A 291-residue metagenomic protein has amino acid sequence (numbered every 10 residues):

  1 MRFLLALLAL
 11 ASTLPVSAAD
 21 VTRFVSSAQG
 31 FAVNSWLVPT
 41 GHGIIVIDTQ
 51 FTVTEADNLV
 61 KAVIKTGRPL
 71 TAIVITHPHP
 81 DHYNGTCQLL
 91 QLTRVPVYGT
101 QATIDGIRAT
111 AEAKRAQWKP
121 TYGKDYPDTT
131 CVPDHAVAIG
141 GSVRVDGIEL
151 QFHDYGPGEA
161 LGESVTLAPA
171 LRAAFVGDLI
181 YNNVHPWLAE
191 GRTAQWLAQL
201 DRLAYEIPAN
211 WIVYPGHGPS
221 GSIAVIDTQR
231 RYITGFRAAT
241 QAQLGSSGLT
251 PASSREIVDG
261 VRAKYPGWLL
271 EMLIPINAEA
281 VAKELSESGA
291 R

Functional and structural regions predicted by a protein language model:
M1-F3: Positively charged n-region of N-terminal signal peptides that target proteins for export
T13-P15: N-terminal signal peptide c-region/cleavage motif recognized by signal peptidases
A19-K65, P69, S164-G177: Conserved beta-strand hairpin/beta-sheet module of binuclear metal-dependent hydrolase folds, prominently
V38, D48, V63, H77 (+7 more regions): Divalent metal-coordination and catalytic microenvironments
V38, G140-V145: Short acidic-hydrophobic surface loop/beta-edge motif
G43, F51-T52, S142, E149-Q151 (+2 more regions): Metallo-beta-lactamase
I64-S142, L161: Active-site HxH/HxHxD metal-binding segment of metal-dependent hydrolases
Y205-N210, S220-R291: Accessory terminal helices/loops
